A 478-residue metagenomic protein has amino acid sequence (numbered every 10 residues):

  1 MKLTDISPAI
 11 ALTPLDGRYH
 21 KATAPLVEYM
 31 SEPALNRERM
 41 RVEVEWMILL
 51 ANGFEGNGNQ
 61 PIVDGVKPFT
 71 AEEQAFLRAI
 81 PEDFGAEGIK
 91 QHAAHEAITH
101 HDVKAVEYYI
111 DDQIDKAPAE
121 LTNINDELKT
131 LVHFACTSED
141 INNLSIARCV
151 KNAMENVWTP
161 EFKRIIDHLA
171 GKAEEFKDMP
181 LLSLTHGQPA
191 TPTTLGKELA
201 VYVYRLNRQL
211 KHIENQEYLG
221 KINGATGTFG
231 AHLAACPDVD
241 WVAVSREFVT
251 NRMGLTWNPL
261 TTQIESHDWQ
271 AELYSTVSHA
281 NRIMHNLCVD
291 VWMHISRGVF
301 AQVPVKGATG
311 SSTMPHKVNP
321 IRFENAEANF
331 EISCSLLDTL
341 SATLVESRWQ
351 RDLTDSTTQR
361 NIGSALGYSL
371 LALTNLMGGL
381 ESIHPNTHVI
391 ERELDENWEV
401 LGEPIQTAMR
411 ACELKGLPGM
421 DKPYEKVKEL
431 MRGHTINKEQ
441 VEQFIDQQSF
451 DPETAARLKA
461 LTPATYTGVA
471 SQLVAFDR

Functional and structural regions predicted by a protein language model:
K2-H232, C236, D240-F248, G310-S311 (+6 more regions): A helix-coil-helix interface module used to build multimeric assemblies and to scaffold catalytic/cofactor sites
K2-R37, D64-V66, H95-H100, G298-F300 (+1 more regions): Glycine-rich cofactor/substrate-binding loops
R18, E120-N123, M179, R246-Q263 (+2 more regions): Acidic-glycine-rich active-site phosphate/pyrophosphate-binding loop
E45-L50, Y109, Q113, H168 (+17 more regions): Generic, well-ordered alpha-helical scaffold segments in large soluble proteins
S138, L233-P237, R252, W257-I264 (+4 more regions): A structural signal for small-residue-enriched, beta-sheet-centric alpha/beta enzyme cores and oligomeric scaffold folds
K151, W158, L199, S266 (+4 more regions): Amphipathic alpha-helical coiled-coil segments and their boundaries
A153, K197, A271-H279, I405-L414: Short, well-ordered beta-strand elements within core beta-sheets of diverse protein domains
P237-F330, C334: Acidic, glycine-rich loop-and-beta core segments that form the ion-binding/anion-interacting portion of active sites
